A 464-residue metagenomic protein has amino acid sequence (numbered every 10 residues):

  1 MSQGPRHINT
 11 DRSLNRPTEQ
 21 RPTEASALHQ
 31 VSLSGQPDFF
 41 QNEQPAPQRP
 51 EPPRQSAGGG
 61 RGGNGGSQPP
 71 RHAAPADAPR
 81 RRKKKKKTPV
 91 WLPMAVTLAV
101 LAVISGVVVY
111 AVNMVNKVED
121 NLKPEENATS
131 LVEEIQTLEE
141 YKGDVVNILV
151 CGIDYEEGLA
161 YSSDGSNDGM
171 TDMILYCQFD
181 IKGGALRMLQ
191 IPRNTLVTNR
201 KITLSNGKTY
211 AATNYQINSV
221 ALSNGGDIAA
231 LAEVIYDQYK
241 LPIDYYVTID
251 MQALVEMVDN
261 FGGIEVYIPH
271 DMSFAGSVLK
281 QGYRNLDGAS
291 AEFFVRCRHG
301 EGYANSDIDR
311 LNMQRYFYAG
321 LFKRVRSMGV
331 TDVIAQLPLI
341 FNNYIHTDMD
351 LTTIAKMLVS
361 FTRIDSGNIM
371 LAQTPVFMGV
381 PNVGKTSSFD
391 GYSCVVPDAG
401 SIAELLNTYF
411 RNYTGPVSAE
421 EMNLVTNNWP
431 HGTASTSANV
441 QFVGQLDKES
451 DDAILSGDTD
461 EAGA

Functional and structural regions predicted by a protein language model:
S2-E43, P52-V100, I104-A464: Non-catalytic, solvent-exposed segments at the cell envelope interface
R49: Glycine- and charge-rich intrinsically disordered segments
